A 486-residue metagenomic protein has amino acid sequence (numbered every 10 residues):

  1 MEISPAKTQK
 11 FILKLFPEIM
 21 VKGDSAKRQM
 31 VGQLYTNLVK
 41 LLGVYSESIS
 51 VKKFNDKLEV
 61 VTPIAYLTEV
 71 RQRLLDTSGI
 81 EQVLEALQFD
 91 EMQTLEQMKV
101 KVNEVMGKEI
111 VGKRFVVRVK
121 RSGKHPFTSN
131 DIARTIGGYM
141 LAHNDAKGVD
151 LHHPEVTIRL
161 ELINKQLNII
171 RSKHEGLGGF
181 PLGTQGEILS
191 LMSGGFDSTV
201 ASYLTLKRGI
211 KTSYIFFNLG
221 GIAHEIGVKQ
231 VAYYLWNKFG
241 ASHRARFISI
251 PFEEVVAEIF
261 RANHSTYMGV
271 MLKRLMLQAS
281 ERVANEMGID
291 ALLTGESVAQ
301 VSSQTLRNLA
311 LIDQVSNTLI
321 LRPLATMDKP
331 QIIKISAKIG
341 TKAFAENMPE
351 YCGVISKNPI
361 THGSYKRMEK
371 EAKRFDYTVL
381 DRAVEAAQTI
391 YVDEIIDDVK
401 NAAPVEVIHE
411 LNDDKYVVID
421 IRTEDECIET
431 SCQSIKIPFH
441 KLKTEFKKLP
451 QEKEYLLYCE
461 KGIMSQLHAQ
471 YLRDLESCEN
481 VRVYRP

Functional and structural regions predicted by a protein language model:
M1-L189, T199-R246, Q314, H362-G363 (+4 more regions): RNA-binding accessory domains that recognize and position tRNA/RNA substrates
S46-I49, I289-Q304, D313-V315, A325 (+1 more regions): Mid-to-C-terminal catalytic subdomains of enzymes that bind/position adenosyl phosphate moieties or nucleic-acid
L74-L75, G79, S431-H440: Active-site regions of enzymes building and remodeling cell-envelope glycoconjugates
E104-K108, I408-N412, K443-Q451: Short amphipathic alpha-helix with an adjacent loop that forms part of the alpha/beta core around
K120-S122, D376-T430: Flexible, polar/low-complexity N-terminal or interdomain linker segments that lie immediately upstream of folded
T135-M140, K173-Q185, F239, V256 (+2 more regions): Active-site adenylate/phosphate-handling loop in enzymes that bind or generate adenylated species
Y233-A262, P349, V354: A conserved beta-strand->alpha-helix junction
K443-P486: Catalytic cysteine-centered active loop of the rhodanese-like fold, especially the PTP/DSP P-loop
